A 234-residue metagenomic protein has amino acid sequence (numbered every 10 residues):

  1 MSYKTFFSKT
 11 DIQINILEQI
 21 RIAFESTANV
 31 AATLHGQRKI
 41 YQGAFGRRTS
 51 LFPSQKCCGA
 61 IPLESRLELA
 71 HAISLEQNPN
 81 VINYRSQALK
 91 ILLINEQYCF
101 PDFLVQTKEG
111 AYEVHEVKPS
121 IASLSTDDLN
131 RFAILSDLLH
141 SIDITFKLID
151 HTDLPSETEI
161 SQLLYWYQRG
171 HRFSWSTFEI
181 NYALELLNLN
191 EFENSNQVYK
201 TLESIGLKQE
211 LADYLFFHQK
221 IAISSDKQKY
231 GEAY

Functional and structural regions predicted by a protein language model:
M1-Y234: Electrostatic, structured charged patches in enzyme active sites and in nucleic-acid/phosphate-binding
